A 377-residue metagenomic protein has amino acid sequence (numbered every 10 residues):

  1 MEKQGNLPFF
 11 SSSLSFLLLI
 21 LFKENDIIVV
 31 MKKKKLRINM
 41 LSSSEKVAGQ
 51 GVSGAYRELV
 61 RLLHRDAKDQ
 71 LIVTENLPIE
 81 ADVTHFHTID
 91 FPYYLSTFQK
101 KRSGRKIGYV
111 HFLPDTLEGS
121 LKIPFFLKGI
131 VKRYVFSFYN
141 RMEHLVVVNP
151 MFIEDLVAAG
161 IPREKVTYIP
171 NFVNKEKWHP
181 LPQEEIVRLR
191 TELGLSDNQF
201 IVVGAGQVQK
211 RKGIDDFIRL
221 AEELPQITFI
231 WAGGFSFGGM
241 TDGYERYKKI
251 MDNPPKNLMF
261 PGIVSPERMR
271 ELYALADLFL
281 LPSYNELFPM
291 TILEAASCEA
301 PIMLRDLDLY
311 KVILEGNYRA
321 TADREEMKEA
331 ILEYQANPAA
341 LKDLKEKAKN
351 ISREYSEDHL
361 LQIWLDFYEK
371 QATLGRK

Functional and structural regions predicted by a protein language model:
F126-L145, K248: Membrane-proximal helix-turn-helix segments that form the acceptor-binding/catalytic region of lipid-linked
R190, S196-K212, I218-E222, I230: Conserved donor-binding/catalytic core segment of Leloir-type glycosyltransferases
A205, T228-E245, G262: Glycosyltransferase donor-sugar binding loop
G243-E267: Nucleotide-activated donor-binding/catalytic signature segment of Leloir-type glycosyltransferases, i.e., the conserved
I263, E271-A276: Short alpha-helical donor nucleotide-sugar binding micro-motif in glycosyltransferases
Y284: Aromatic "clamp/platform" in nucleotide-sugar-dependent glycosyltransferases that forms part of the donor/acceptor
P301-L304: Short hydrophobic beta-strand element within catalytic cores of glycosyltransferases and related nucleotide-activated
G316-E326, E333-A339: Conserved acidic donor-binding segment of nucleotide-sugar-dependent glycosyltransferases
